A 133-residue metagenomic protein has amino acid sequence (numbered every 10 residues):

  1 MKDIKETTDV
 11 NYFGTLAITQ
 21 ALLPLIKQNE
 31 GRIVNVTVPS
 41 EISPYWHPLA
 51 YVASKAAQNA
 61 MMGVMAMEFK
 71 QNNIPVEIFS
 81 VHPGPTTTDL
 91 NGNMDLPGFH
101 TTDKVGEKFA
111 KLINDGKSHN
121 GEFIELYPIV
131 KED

Functional and structural regions predicted by a protein language model:
M1-T8, F13, K27-Q71, P85: Catalytic loop of short-chain dehydrogenase/reductase
G14, A57, T101-V105: Soluble or luminal CAZymes and related metallo-dependent hydrolases
T19-Q20, G63: A short, exposed helix-loop element centered on a Lys and neighboring polar residues
I26-K27, K117: A generic alpha-to-beta junction signature in SAM-dependent methyltransferases
V76, S80-V81, T86-T88, G92-D133: C-terminal helical subdomain
